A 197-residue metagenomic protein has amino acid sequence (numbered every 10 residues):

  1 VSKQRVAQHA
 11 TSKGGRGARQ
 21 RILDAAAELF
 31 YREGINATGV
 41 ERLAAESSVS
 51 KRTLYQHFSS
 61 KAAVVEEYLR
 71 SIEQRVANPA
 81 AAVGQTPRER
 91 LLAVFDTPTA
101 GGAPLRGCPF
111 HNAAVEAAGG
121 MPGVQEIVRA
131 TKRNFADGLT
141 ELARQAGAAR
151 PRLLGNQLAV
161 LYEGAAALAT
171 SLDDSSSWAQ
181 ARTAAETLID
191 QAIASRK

Functional and structural regions predicted by a protein language model:
V1-E33, A37-V49, A62-A63: Basic, helix-initiating cap at the start of DNA-binding domains
G15, L23, V65, L69 (+2 more regions): Amphipathic, non-transmembrane alpha-helical scaffold segments
I22, A26, V40-L43, L54 (+5 more regions): Hydrophobic packing within well-folded, soluble alpha/beta domains
Y31, E41, R52-S59, E67 (+1 more regions): Base-recognition residues in the alpha-helical recognition helix of bacterial helix-turn-helix
E67, N78-R106, G155-L158: Hydrophobic alpha-helical connector segments
A81, E89-A93, M121-Q145, N156 (+2 more regions): Amphipathic alpha-helical packing segments from all-alpha helical-bundle domains
G102-E126: Amphipathic alpha-helical segments used for helix-helix packing
R150-S171, Q180-L188: Hydrophobic alpha-helical segments that form the core of small-molecule binding pockets and/or dimer interfaces
